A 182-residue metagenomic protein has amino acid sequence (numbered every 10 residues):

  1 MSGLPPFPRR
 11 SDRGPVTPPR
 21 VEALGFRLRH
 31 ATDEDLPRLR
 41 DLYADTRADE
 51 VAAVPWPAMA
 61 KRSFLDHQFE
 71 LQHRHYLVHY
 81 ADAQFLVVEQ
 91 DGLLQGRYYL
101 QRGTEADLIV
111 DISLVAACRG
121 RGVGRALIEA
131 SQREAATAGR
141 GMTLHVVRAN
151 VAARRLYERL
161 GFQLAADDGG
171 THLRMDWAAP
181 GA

Functional and structural regions predicted by a protein language model:
G3-P15, V21-F26, H30-E34, D41-V110 (+4 more regions): Acetyl-CoA-dependent GNAT
E34-D35, G122: Short helix-adjacent coil turns
R38, L108, A126, G141 (+1 more regions): Amphipathic alpha-helical recognition patches that constitute DNA-binding helices
V115, R119, L144-R154, G170-P180: Conserved beta-strand-loop-alpha-helix junction that forms the acyl-donor binding cleft
G120-R133, R155-R159: Conserved acetyl-CoA-binding loop-helix of GNAT-fold acetyltransferases
A135-H145: Conserved GNAT acetyl-CoA-binding A-motif
